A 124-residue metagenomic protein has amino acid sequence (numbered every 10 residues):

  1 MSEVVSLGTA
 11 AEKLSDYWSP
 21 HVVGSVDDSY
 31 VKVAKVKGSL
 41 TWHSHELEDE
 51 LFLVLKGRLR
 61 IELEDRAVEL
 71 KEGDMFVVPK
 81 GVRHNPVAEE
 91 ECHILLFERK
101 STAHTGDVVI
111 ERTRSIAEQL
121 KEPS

Functional and structural regions predicted by a protein language model:
E3-A11, G24, E89-S124: Double-stranded beta-helix
L7-W42, E48: A short glycine-rich, His/Asp/Glu-containing loop-to-beta-strand
D27, L55-K56, K71-E72, E90: A cytosolic small-molecule/anion-sensing beta-strand core signal
D28-Y30, K37-S39, K56-R60, A67 (+1 more regions): Short, charged/polar surface micro-motifs in flexible loops or helix N-caps
K35-V36, H45-E62, F97: Short, conserved beta-strand element in jelly-roll/cupin
H43, I61-E62, V78, R83-E89 (+1 more regions): Short beta-strand His + acidic residue motifs that chelate non-heme Fe in jelly-roll/DSBH and cupin folds
L63-E64, E72, A88, G106: Short glycine-/acidic-enriched loop or helix-start segments at secondary-structure transitions that form or flank
E64-K80: Short acidic-glycine-tyrosine-enriched beta hairpin
